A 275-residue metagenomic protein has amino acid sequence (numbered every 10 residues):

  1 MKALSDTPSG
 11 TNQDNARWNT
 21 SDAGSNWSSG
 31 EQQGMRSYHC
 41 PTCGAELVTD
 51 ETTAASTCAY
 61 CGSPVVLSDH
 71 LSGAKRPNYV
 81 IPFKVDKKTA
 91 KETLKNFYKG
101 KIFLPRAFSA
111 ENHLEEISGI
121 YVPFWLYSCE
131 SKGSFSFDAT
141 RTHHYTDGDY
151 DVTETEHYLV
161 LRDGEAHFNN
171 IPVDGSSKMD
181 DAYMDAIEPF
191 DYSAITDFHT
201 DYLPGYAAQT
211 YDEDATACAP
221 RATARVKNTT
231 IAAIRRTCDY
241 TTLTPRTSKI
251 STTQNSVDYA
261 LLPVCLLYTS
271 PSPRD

Functional and structural regions predicted by a protein language model:
M1-G24: N-terminal cysteine/histidine-rich coordination modules
A3, T49-D50, L67-S68: Short, non-ligating residues that shape and space the ligands of small metal-coordination modules and catalytic
D6-Q13, T52-T57, H70-R76: Short cysteine/histidine-rich zinc-coordinating motifs and their immediately flanking basic loops
G24-E31, T42-T49: Short, intrinsically disordered, charge-biased short linear motifs at domain edges
M35-S37, A55: Residues immediately within or flanking Cys/His clusters that coordinate Zn2+ in small zinc-binding modules
C40-C43, C58-C61: Short cysteine-rich clusters marking metal-coordination/redox-active sites
K75-L267: Charged, low-complexity helical/coil segments in non-catalytic cytosolic or luminal regions
Y268-D275: Conserved small/polar residues in nucleotide/adenosyl-binding loops
